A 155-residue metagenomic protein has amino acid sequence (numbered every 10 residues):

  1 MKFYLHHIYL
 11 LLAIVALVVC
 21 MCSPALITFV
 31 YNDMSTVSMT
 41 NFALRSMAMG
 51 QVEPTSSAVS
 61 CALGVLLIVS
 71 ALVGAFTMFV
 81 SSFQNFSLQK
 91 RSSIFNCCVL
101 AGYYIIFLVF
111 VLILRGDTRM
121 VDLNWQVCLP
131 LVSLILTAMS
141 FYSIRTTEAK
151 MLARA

Functional and structural regions predicted by a protein language model:
M1-D33: Cytosolic juxtamembrane helix and N-cap/initiation of the first transmembrane helix
M1-Y4, Q51-C61, Q84-R91, D117-N124 (+1 more regions): Juxtamembrane loop-transmembrane helix junctions in multi-pass integral membrane proteins, especially the extracellular
F3, V73-L100: Cytoplasmic juxtamembrane regions at transmembrane-helix boundaries
H7-L17, G64-L67, C97-A101, V127-P130: Residues within membrane-spanning alpha-helices of integral membrane proteins, especially the hydrophobic core/packing
C22-S57: Long, glycine/tryptophan/cysteine-rich extracytoplasmic
A25-D33, F79-F86, L112-R119, R145-A149: Transmembrane helix-loop junctions in multipass membrane proteins, especially transporters and channels
S60-V80: Hydrophobic alpha-helical transmembrane segments
G102-A155: Alpha-helical transmembrane segments of multi-pass integral membrane proteins, characterized by long hydrophobic
